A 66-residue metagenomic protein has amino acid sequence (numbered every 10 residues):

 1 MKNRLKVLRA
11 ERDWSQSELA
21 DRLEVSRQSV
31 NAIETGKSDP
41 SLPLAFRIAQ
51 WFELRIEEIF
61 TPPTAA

Functional and structural regions predicted by a protein language model:
N3-R22: Short basic helix-loop element that most often maps to the first helix and adjoining turn of HTH DNA-binding modules
A10, E24, T35, T64: Residue-level detection of the helix-turn-helix DNA-binding "recognition helix"
E24, P43-E58: DNA major-groove recognition helix of helix-turn-helix/homeodomain DNA-binding modules
V25-D39: Recognition helix of helix-turn-helix/homeodomain-like DNA-binding domains that insert into the DNA major groove
E58-A66: Short amphipathic recognition helices of helix-turn-helix/homeodomain-type DNA-binding modules
